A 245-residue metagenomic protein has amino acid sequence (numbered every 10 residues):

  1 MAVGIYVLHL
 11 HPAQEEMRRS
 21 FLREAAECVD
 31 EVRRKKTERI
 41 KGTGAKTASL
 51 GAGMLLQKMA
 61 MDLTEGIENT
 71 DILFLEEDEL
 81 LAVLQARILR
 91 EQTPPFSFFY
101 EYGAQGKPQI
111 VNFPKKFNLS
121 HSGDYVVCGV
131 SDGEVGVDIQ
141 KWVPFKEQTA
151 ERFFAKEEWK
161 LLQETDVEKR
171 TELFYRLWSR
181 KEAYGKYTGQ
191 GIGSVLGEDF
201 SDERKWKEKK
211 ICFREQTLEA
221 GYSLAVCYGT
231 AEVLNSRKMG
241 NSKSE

Functional and structural regions predicted by a protein language model:
M1-E245: Core catalytic alpha/beta fold that binds nucleotide/phospho-ligands
